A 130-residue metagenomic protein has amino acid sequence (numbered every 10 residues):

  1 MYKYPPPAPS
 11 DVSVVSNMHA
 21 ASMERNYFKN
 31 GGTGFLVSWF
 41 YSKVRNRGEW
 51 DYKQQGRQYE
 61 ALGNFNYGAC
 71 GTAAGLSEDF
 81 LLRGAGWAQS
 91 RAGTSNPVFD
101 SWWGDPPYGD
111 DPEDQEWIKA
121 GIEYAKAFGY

Functional and structural regions predicted by a protein language model:
M1, G84-Y130: Active-site or metal-binding loop neighborhoods of secreted/extracellular toxin and effector enzymes
M1-R83: Glycine-rich short-loop/terminal segments
